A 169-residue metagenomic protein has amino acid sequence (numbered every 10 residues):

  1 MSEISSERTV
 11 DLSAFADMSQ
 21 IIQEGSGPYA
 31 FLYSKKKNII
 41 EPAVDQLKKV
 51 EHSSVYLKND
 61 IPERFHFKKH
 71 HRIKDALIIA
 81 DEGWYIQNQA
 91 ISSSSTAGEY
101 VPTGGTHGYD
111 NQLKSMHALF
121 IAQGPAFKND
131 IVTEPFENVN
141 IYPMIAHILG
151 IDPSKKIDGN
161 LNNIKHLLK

Functional and structural regions predicted by a protein language model:
M1-D11: Metal-dependent active-site segment of extracytoplasmic phospho-/sulfohydrolases and closely related
S2, K48, G150-P153: Hydrophobic/aromatic-lined pockets within catalytic cores
T9-L12, E41, V55, D158: Low-complexity, intrinsically disordered regions enriched in charged/polar residues
F15-A16: Catalytic His-Asp segment of secreted/periplasmic serine-dependent ester chemistry enzymes
I22-V132, F136-H147: Active-site neighborhoods of enzymes that stabilize oxyanions during catalysis
I131, N140, M144-K169: …; additionally, a secondary subgroup of soluble metalloenzymes is captured
